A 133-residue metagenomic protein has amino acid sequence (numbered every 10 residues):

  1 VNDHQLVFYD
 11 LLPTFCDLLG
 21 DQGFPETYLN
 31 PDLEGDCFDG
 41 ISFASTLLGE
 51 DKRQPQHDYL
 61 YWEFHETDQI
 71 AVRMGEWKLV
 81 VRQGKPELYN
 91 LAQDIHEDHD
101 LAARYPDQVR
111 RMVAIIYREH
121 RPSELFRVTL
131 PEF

Functional and structural regions predicted by a protein language model:
V1-L91, P122-V128: C-terminal cap/loop subdomain of S1 sulfatases and analogous C-terminal strand-loop tails that border
N2, E97-D100: Residues marking the start of alpha-helices
P13, D17, R110, A114-R118: A broad, structural surface signal
S42-F43, Q108-R111: Exposed alpha-helical structural elements
D94: Intrinsically disordered, low-complexity polar regions and short flexible loop motifs
H99-D107: Active-site-proximal N-terminal segment of extracellular/periplasmic enzymes that hydrolyze or transfer
V113-P131: Charge-dense polyanion-binding interfaces
